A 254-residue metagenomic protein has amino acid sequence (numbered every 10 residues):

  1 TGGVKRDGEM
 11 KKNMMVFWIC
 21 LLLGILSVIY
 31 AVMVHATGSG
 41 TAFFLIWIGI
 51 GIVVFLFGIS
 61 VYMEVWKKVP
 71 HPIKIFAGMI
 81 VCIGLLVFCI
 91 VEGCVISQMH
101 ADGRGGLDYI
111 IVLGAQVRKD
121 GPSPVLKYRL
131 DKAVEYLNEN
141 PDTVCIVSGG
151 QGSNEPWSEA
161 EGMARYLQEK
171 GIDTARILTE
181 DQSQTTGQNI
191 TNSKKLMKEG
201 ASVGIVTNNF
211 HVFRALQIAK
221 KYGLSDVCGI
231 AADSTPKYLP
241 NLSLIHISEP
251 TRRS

Functional and structural regions predicted by a protein language model:
T1-E9: Short, Lys/Arg-enriched N-terminal segments with co-localized hydrophobic residues within the first ~10-30 amino acids
G8, W18, E139-D142: Polar/charged alpha-helical tracts
N13-M63: Membrane-embedded alpha-helical segments of integral membrane proteins
T41, K68, P72-I73, Y238 (+1 more regions): Hydrophobic, aromatic-rich alpha-helical transmembrane segments and their membrane-interface anchor motifs
G58-Q98: Transmembrane alpha-helices and immediately adjacent membrane-cytoplasm interface residues in multi-pass integral
I90-N241: A structural signal for short, hydrophobic/glycine-enriched beta-strand patches
I245-E249, R253-S254: Single conserved hydrophobic/aromatic residue that forms the stacking wall/gate of nucleotide- or nucleobase-binding
